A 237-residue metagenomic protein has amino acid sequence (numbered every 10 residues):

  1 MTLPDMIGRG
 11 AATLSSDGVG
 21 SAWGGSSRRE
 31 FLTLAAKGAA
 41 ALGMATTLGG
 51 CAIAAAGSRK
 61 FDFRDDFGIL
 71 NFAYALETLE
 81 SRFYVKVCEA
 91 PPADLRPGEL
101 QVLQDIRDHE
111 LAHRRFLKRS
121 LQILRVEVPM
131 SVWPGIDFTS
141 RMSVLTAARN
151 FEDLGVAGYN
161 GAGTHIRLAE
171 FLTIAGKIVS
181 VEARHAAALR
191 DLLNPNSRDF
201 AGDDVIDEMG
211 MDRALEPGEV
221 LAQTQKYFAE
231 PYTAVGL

Functional and structural regions predicted by a protein language model:
T2-S26, A36-A40, T47-L48, A52-L237: All-alpha RGS (Regulator of G-protein Signaling) helical domain and cognate RGS-like helical scaffolds
